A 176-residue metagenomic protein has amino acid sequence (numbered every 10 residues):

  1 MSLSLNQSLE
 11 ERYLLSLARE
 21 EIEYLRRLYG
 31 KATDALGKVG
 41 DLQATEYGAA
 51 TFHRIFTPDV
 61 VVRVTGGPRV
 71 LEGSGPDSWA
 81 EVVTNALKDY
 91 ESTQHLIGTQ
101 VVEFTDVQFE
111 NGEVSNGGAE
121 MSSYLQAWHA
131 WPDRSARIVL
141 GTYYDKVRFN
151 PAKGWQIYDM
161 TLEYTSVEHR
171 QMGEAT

Functional and structural regions predicted by a protein language model:
M1-R54: Short, low-complexity N-terminal intrinsically disordered segments enriched in polar/charged residues
S2-E10, K88-T176: A beta-strand edge to alpha-helix "cap/lid" segment located at domain peripheries
K31, V62, L162: Active-site micro-motifs of SAM-dependent methyltransferase domains
V39-D41, V70, A130-R134: A generic structural signal for short coil/turn motifs at secondary-structure boundaries
E46-Y124: A solvent-exposed, acidic/Ser-Thr-rich amphipathic alpha-helical stretch
